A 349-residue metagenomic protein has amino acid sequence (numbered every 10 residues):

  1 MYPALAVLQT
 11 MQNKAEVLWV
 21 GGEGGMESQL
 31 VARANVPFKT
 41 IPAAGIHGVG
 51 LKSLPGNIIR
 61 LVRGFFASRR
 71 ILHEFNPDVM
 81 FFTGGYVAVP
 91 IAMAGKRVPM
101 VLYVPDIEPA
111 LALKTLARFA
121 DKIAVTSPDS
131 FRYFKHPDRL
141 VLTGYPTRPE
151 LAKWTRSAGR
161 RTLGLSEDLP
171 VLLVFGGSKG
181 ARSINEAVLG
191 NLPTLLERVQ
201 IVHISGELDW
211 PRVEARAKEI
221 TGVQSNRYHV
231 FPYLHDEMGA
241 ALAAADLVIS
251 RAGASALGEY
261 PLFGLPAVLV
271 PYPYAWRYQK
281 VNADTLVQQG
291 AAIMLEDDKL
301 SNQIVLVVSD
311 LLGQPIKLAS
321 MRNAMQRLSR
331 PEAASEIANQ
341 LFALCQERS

Functional and structural regions predicted by a protein language model:
K14-R60, F65, R69-R70, T143-P146 (+2 more regions): Conserved nucleotide-sugar phosphate-binding/catalytic loop shared by glycosyltransferases and other
M26, K96-S157: Active-site-proximal region of nucleotide-activated glycan assembly enzymes, centered on histidine/acidic-rich loops
L30, R156-R161, L165-S250, L257 (+2 more regions): Donor-nucleotide binding loops and adjacent catalytic segments primarily of GT-B fold Leloir glycosyltransferases
R69-M80, V87-V101, K114-K122: Glycosyltransferases and closely related glycan-assembly transferases that use nucleotide-activated donors
A243-A245, P261-V270, Q289: Conserved donor-binding/catalytic loop of nucleotide-activated donor transferases
G290, M294-E296, L300-I316: C-terminal "capping" alpha-helix adjacent to the active site of nucleotide-linked donor transferases in cell-envelope
K317-P331: A short, well-ordered alpha-helix in the C-terminal region of glycosyltransferases
R330-S349: C-terminal alpha-helical cap of glycosyltransferases
